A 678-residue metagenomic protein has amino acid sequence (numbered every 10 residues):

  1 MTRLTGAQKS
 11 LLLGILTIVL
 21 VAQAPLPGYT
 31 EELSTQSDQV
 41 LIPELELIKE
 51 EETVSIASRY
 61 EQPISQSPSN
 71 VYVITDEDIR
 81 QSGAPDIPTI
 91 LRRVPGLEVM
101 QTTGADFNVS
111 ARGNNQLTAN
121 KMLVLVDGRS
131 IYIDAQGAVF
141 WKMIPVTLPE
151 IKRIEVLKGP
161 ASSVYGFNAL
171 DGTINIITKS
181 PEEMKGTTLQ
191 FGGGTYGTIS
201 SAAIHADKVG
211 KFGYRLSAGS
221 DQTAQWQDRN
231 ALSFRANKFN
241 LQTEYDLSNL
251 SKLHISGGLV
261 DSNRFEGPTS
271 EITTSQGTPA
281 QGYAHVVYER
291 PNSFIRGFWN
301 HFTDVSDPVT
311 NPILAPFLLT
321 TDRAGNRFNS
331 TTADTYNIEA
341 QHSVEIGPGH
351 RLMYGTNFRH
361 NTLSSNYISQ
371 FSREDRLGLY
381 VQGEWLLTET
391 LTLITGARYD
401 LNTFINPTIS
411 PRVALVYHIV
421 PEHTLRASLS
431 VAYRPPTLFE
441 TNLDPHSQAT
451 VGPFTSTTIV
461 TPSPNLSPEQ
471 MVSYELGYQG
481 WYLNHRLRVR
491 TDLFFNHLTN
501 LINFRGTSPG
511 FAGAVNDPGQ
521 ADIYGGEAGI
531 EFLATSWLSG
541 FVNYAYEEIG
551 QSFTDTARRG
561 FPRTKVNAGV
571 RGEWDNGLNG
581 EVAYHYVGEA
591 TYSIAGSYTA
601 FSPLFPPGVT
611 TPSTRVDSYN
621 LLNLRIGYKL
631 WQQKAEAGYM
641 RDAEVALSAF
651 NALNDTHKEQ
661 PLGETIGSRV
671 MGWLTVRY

Functional and structural regions predicted by a protein language model:
T2-G6, S10-A84, T89-V94, A206 (+3 more regions): N-terminal Sec signal peptide and the immediately downstream disordered periplasmic leader that contains the TonB box
L16, E244-D246, R559-Y678: Conserved C-terminal beta-signal and adjacent last beta-strands/turns of outer-membrane beta-barrel proteins
I56, P63, P88-I133, K152: Extracytoplasmic beta-strand/coil segments of soluble accessory domains associated with Gram-negative outer-membrane
I131-K158: Short acidic/polar hinge/loop motifs at secondary-structure boundaries that mediate gating or recognition
S162-S163, N175, E183, G192 (+1 more regions): Periplasmic-side early beta-strands and strand-to-turn transitions of outer-membrane beta-barrels
S248-L250, H254-G257, H285, F294 (+6 more regions): Structural signature of Gram-negative outer-membrane beta-barrels, strongest in the C-terminal barrel of TonB-dependent
F294-P308, N361, H418, R426 (+4 more regions): Membrane-embedded beta-barrel scaffold of Gram-negative outer-membrane proteins
P348, L386-T390, F494-L498, N516-G596 (+2 more regions): Gram-negative outer-membrane beta-barrel transporters
